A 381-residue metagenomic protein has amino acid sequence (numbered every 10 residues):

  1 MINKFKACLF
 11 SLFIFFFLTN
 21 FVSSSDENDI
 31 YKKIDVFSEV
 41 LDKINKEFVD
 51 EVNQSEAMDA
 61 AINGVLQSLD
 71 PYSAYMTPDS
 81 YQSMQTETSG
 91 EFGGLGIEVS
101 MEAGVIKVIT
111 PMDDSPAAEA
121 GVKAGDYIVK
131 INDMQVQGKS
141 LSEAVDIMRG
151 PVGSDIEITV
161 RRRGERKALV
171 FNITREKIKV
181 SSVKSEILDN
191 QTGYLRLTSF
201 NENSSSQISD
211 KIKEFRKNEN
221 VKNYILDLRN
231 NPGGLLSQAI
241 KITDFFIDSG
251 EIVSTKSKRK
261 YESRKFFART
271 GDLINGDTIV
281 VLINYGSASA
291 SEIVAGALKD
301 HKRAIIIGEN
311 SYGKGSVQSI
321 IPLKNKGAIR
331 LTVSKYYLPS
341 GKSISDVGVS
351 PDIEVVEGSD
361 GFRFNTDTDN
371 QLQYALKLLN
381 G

Functional and structural regions predicted by a protein language model:
M1-L9: Bacterial N-terminal signal peptides that target proteins for export
F10-T19: Bacterial N-terminal signal peptides
V22-K33, F37, L41-Q54, K107-T110 (+2 more regions): Cleft-lining beta-strand/loop regions that shape enzyme active-site pockets
V52-Q67, K241: An acidic helix/loop motif centered on a single conserved Asp/Glu that marks catalytic or ligand-interacting sites
A60, Y72-T110: PDZ/PDZ-like peptide-tail recognition elements
E87-S89, R149, I344: Short Gly/Pro-enriched turn/cap motifs at secondary-structure boundaries
Q318-P322, I329-S359: Conserved P-loop NTPase
S343-G381: Conserved functional hotspot residues or short segments at active or partner-binding sites across diverse domains
